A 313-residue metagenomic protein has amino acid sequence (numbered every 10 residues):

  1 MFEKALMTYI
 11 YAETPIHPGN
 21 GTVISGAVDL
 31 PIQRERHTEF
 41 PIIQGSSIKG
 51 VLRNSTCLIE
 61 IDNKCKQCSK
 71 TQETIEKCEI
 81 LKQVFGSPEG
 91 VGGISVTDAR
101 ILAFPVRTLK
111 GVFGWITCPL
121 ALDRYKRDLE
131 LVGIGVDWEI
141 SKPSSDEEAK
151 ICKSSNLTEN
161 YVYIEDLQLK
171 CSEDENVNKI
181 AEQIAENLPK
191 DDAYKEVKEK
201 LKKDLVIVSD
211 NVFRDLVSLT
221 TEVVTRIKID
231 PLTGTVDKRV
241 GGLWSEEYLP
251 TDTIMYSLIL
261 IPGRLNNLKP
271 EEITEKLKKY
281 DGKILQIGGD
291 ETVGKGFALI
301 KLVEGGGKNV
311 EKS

Functional and structural regions predicted by a protein language model:
M1-S313: Basic, Gly/Ser/Thr-rich N-terminal segments that form RNA-phosphate-binding interfaces in CRISPR RAMP
